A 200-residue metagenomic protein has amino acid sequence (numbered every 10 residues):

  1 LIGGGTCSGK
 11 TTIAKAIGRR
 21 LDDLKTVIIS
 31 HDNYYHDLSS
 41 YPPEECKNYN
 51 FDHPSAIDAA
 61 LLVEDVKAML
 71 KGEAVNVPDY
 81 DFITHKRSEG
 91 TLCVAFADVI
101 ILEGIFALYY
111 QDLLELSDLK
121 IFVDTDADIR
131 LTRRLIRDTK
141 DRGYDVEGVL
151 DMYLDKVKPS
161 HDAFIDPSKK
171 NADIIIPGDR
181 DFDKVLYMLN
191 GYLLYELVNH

Functional and structural regions predicted by a protein language model:
G4-G5: P-loop (Walker A) phosphate-binding loop of NTP-binding proteins
K10: Conserved lysine of the Walker
I13: Hydrophobic positions on the alpha1 helix immediately C-terminal to the Walker A/P-loop
R19-I28: Post-Walker A helix-loop "phosphate-sensing" segment adjacent to the P-loop in P-loop NTPases
V27, H36-T84: Conserved nucleotide-sensing/catalytic segment adjacent to the nucleotide-binding pocket in NTP-handling enzymes
K71, A95-F96, I136-T139, K158-H200: NTP-dependent small-molecule kinase module
S88-R142: ATP-dependent NMP and nucleoside kinases share a basic, alpha-helical "lid"
